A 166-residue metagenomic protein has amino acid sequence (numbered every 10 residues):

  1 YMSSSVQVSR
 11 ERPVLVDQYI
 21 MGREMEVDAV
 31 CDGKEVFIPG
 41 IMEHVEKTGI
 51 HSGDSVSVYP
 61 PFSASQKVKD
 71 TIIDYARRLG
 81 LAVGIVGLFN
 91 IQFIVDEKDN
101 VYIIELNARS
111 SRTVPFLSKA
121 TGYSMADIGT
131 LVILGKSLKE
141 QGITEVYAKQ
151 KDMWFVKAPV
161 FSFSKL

Functional and structural regions predicted by a protein language model:
Y1-L166: ATP-dependent carboxylate activation and anion-phosphoryl transfer catalytic cores that bind Mg-ATP to form
